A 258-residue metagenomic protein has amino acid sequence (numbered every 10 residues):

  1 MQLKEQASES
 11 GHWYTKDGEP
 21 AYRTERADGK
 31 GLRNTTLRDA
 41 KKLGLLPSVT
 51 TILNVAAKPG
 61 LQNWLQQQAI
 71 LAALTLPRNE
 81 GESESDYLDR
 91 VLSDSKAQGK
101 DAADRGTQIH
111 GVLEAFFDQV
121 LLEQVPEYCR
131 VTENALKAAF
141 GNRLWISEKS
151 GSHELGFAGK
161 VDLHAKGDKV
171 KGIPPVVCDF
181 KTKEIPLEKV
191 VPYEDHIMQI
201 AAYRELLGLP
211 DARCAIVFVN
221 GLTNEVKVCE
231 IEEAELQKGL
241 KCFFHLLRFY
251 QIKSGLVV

Functional and structural regions predicted by a protein language model:
M1-A158: Metal-dependent nuclease catalytic cores that hydrolyze phosphodiester bonds in DNA/RNA, characterized by
W145-S254: Mg2+/Mn2+-dependent nuclease catalytic core
V257-V258: Positively charged, low-complexity terminal tracts and the immediately adjacent first secondary-structure elements
